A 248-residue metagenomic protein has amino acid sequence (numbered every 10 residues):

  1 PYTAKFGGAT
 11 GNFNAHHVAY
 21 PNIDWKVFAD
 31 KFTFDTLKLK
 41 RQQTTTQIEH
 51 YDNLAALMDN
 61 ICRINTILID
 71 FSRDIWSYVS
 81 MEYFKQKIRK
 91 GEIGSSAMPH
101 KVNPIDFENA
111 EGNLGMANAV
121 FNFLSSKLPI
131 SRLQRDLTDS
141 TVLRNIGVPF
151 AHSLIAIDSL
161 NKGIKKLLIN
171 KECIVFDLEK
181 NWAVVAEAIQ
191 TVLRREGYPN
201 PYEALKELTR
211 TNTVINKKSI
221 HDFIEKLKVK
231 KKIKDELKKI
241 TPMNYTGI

Functional and structural regions predicted by a protein language model:
P1-K127: Internal glycine-rich alpha/beta core junctions
E82-Y83, S95-I248: Glycine-rich cofactor/substrate-binding loops
